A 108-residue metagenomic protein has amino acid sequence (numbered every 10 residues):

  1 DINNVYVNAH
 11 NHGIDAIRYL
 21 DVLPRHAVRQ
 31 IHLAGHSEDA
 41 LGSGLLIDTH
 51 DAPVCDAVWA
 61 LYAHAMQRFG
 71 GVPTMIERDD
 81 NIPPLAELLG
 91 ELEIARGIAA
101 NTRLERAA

Functional and structural regions predicted by a protein language model:
D1, D48-D51, D79-D80, E91: Acidic side chains
D1, I31, T74: Conserved, mostly hydrophobic/aromatic
N3-V7, A34-E38, E77-N81: Active-site beta-loop-alpha junctions enriched in small/polar residues
A9-F69: Gly/Pro-rich active-site loop or hairpin
A40-G42, I82-A86: Short active-site-adjacent structural elements
V58, F69, P73-M75, L88-L89: Rossmann-like AdoMet/SAM-dependent catalytic core
L85-A107: C-terminal helical cap(s) of enzyme catalytic domains, especially alpha/beta-barrels
